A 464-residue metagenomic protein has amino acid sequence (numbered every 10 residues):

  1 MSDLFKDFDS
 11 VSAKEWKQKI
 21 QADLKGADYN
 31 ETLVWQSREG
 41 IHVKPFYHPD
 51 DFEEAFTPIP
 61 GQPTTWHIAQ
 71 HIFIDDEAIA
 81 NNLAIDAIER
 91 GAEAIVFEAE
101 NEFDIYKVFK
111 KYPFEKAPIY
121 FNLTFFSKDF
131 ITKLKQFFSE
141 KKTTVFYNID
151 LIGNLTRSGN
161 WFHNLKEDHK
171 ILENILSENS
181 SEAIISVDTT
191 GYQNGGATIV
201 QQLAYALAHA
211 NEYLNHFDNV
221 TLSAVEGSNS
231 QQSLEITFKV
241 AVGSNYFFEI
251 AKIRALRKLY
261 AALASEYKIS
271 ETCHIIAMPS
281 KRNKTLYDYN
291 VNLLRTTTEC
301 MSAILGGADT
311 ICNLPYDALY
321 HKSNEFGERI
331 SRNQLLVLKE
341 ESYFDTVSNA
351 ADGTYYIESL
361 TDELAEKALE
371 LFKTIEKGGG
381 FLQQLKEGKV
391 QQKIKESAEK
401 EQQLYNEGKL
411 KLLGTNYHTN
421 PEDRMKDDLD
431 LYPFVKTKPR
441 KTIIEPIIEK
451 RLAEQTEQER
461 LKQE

Functional and structural regions predicted by a protein language model:
M1-V220, Q231-A241, N245, I448-Q463: Catalytic alpha/beta active-site cores
V34-E39, I152, T189-Y192, E235-G243 (+4 more regions): A glycine-rich phosphate-binding loop feature that marks nucleotide/adenosyl-phosphate handling sites
G40, G91, Y260, G306 (+3 more regions): Conserved, mostly hydrophobic/aromatic
A183-A210, L305-D309, L314-V347, L360-L364 (+1 more regions): Mobile "lid/hinge" segments at catalytic clefts and subdomain interfaces of large enzymes
T198-Q202, N245-A255, R282-L294, H321-S331 (+2 more regions): Short glycine/threonine-rich loop-to-helix capping motif typified by GTGT followed within a few residues by an Asp-Pro
L207-A210, K239-S331: Glycine-rich anion/phosphate-binding loop at the beta-strand->alpha-helix junction
T221-G227: Positively charged N-terminal leader segments that act as targeting/secretion signals
R329, N333, K339-E464: Catalytic-core signal marking the mid-to-C-terminal active-site face
